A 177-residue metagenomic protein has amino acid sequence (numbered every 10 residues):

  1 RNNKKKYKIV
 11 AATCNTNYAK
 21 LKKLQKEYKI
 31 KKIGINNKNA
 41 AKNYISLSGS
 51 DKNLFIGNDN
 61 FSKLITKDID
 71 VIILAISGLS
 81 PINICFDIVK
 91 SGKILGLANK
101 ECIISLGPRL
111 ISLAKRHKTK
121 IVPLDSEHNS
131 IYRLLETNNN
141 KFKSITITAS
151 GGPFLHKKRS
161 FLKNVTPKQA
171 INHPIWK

Functional and structural regions predicted by a protein language model:
R1-K31: N-terminal Rossmann-like dinucleotide-binding module
R1-K4, K23-L24, S105-T119, L134-T137: Active-site-proximal loop->helix
K29-K31, S50-N53, S91-I94, H117-T119: A short helix->loop->beta-strand "cap" motif at the edges of active sites that frequently abuts
G34-N36, N53-N60: Short acidic-hydrophobic, aromatic-tinged amphipathic segments that line or gate anion-handling sites
I35, I73-A75, I147: Redox-cofactor binding/interface segments in oxidoreductases and associated redox assembly factors
Y44-L47, G78-S91, K100-K120: Rossmann-fold NAD(P)-binding glycine/threonine-rich loop
I56-I88: Beta-loop-alpha module in the N-terminal Rossmann-like domain of NAD(P)-dependent dehydrogenases, especially those
H128-K177: Conserved anion/nucleotide-ligand pocket segment
